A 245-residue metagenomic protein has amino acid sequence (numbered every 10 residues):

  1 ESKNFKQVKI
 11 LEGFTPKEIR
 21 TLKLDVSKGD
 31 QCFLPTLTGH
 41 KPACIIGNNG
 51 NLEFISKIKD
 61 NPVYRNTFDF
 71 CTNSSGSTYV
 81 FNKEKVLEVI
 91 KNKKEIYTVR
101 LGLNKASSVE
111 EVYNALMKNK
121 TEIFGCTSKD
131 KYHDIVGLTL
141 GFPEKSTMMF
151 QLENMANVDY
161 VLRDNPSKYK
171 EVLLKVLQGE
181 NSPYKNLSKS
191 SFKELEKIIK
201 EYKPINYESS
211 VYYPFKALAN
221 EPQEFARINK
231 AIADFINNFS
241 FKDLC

Functional and structural regions predicted by a protein language model:
S2-I135, L140-C245: A conserved ligand/cofactor-binding region detector
